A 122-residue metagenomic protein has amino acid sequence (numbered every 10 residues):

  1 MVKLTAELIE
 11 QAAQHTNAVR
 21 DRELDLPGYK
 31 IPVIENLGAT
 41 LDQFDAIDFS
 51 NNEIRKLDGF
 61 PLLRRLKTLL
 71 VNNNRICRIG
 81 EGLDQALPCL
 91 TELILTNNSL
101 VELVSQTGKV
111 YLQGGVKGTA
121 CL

Functional and structural regions predicted by a protein language model:
M1-N51, T68, L112-G115, A120-L122: The feature captures the LRR N-terminal capping module
T16, G38-A39, D58-P61, D84-Q85 (+1 more regions): C-terminal helix/turn sub-motif of individual leucine-rich repeats
G28-P32, N51-R55, R75-R78, S99-V101: Canonical position 11/12 of the leucine-rich repeat
P32-L37, L57-F60, I79-G80, L103-T107: Canonical leucine-rich repeat
D42-Q43, L62-L66, P88-C89: Short "repeat-start/strand-capping" segments in structured domains, especially the N-termini of parallel beta-helix
F49-F60, R65-V71: Acidic (E/D-rich), amphipathic helical modules within compact regulatory domains
N73-R78, L83-L122: Leucine-rich repeat domain C-terminal region
